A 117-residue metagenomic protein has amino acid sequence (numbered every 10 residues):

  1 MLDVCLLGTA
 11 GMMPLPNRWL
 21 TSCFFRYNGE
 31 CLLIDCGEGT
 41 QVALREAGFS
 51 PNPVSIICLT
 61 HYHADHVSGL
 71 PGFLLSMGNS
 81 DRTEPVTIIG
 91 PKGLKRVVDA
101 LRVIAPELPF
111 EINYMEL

Functional and structural regions predicted by a protein language model:
M1-L117: Binuclear metal-dependent hydrolase catalytic cores
